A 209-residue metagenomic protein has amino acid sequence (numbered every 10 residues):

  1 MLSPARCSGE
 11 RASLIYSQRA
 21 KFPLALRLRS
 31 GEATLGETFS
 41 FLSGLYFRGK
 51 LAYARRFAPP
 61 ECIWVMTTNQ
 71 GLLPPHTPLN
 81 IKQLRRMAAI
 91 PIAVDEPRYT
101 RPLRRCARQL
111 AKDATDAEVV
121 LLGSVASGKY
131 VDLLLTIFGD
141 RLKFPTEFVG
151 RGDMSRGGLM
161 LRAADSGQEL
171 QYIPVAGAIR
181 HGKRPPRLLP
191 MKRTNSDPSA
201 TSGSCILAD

Functional and structural regions predicted by a protein language model:
M1-D209: Peripheral peptide segments
